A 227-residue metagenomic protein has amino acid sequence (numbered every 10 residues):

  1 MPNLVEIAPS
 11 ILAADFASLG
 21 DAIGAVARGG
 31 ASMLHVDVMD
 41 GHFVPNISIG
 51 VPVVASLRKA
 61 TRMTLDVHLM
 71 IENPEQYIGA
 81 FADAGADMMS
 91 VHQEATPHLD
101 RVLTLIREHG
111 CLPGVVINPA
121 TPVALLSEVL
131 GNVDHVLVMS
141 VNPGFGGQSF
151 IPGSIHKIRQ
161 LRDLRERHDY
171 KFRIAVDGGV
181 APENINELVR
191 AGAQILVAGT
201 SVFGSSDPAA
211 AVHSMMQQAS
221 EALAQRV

Functional and structural regions predicted by a protein language model:
M1-S90, E94-R101, L105-E108, L112-P113 (+8 more regions): Conserved N-terminal beta1-alpha1 strand-loop-helix module at the mouth
H35, A175-V176: Generic enzyme active-site microenvironment
A86, G192-I195: Conserved acetyl-CoA-binding loop of GNAT-fold acetyltransferases
V116-A120: Short gly/ser/thr-rich secondary-structure transition/capping motifs
V141-P143: Short glycine-rich anion-binding loops that position phosphate/pyrophosphate groups of nucleotides and phosphorylated
G179-A191: Acidic, divalent-metal-coordinating active-site segment for phosphoryl/phosphodiester hydrolysis, typified by short
I195-A198, F203-G204: Acidic, Mg2+-coordinating phosphoryl-transfer loop and its flanking beta/alpha structural elements, shared across
